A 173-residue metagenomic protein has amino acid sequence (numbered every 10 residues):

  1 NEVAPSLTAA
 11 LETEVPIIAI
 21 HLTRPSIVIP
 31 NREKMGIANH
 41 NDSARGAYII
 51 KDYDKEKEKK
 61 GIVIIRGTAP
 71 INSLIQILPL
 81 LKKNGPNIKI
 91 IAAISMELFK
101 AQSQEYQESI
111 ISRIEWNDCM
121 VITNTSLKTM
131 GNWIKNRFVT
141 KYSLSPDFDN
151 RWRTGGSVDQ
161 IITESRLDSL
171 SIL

Functional and structural regions predicted by a protein language model:
N1-L173: Thiamine diphosphate
